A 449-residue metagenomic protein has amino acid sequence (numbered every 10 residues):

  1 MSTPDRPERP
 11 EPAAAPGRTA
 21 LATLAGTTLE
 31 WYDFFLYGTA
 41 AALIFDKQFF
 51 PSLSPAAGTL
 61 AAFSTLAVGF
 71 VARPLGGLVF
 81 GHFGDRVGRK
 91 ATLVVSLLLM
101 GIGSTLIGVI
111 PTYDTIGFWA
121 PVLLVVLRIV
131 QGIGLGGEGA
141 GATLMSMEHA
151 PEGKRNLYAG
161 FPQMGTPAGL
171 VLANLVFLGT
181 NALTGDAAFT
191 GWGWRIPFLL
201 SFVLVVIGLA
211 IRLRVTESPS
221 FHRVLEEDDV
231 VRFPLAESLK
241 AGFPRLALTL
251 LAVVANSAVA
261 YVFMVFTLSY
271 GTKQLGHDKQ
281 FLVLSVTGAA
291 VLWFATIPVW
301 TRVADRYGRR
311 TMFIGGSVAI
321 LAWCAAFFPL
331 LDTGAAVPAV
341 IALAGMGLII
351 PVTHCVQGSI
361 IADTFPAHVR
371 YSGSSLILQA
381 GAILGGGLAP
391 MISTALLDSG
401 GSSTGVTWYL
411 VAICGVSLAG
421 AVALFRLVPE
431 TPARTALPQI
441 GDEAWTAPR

Functional and structural regions predicted by a protein language model:
G38-T39, G242-L292, G386-A389: Extracytoplasmic gate region of multi-pass secondary transporters
A41-L75: Extracellular/periplasmic helix-loop-helix junction of adjacent transmembrane segments in MFS-like secondary
G77-R89, T296-R309: Helix-to-loop junctions at the C-terminal end of transmembrane segments in multipass secondary transporters
R86-L98, R306-S317: Cytoplasmic membrane-interface "Motif A"-like loop-to-helix N-cap segments of 12-TM Major Facilitator Superfamily
L98-I116, V318-T333: C-terminal ends and interior cores of transmembrane alpha-helices in multi-pass membrane transporters/permeases
N156-N181, S375-A389: Glycine-rich segments within core transmembrane alpha-helices of 12-TM secondary carriers
T166-R212: Helix-loop-helix hairpin linking two adjacent transmembrane segments in secondary transporters
R310-V356: C-terminal transmembrane helical hairpin of 12-TM major facilitator-type secondary transporters
